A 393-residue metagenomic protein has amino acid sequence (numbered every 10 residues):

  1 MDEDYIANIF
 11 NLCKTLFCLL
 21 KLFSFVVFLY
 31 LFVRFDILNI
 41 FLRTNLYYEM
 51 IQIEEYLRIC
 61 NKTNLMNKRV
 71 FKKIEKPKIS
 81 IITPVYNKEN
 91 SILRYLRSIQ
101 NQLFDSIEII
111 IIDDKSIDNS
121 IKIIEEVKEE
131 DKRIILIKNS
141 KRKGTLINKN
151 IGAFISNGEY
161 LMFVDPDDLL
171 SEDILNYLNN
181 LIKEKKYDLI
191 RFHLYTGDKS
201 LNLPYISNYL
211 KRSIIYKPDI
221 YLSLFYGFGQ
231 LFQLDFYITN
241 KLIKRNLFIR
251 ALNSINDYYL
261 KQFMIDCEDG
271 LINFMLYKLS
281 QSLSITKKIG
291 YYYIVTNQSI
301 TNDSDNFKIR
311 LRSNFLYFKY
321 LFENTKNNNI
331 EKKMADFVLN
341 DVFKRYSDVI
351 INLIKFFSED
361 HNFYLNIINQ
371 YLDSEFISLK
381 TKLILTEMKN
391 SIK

Functional and structural regions predicted by a protein language model:
D2-S98: N-proximal low-complexity "stem/linker" segments adjacent to membrane-targeting elements
R97-S106: Short, acidic, metal-binding catalytic loop of nucleotide-sugar glycosyltransferases
S98, D113-I123, K141: A conserved acidic beta->alpha catalytic loop
S106-K115, I137-N139, P166: Short beta-strand/loop segment that forms part of the nucleotide-sugar
N139-S156: Glycine-rich, basic loop-to-helix element that forms the pyrophosphate-binding segment of sugar-nucleotide handling
L161: Short aromatic/hydrophobic "clamp" motif used to bind/position activated sugar donors
L169-C267, L271-M275, L279, L283 (+2 more regions): Donor-binding/catalytic cores of nucleotide-activated saccharide and glycerol-phosphate transferases/polymerases
G290-N297, D303-I330, D341, R345-E375: Catalytic core of nucleotide-sugar-dependent glycosyltransferases
